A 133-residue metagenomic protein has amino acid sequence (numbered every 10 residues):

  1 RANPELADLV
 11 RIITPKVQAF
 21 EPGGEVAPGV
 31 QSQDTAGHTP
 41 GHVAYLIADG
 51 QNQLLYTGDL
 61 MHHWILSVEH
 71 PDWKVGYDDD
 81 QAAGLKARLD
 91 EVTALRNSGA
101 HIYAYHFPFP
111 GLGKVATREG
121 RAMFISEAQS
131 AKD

Functional and structural regions predicted by a protein language model:
R1-D34, A83-D90, L95-G99: Metallo-beta-lactamase
I12-I65: Catalytic core of the metallo-beta-lactamase
L46, G50-D133: Cap/insert and terminal regions of metallo-dependent hydrolase folds
